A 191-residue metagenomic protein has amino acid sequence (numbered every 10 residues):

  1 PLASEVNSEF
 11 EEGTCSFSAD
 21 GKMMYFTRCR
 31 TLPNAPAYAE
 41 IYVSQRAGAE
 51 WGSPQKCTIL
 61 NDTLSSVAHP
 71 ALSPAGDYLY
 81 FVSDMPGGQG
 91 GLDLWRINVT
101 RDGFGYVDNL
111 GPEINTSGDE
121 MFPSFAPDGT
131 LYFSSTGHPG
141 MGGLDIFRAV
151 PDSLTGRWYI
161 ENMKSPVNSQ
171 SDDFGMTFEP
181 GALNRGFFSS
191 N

Functional and structural regions predicted by a protein language model:
P1-N191: Short, conserved micro-motifs composed of acidic
